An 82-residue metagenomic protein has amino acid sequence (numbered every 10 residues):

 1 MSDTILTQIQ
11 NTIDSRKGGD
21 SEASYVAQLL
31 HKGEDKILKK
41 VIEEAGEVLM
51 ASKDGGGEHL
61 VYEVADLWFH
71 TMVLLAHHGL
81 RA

Functional and structural regions predicted by a protein language model:
M1-V64, W68-A82: Flexible "arm" and connector segments at domain edges
